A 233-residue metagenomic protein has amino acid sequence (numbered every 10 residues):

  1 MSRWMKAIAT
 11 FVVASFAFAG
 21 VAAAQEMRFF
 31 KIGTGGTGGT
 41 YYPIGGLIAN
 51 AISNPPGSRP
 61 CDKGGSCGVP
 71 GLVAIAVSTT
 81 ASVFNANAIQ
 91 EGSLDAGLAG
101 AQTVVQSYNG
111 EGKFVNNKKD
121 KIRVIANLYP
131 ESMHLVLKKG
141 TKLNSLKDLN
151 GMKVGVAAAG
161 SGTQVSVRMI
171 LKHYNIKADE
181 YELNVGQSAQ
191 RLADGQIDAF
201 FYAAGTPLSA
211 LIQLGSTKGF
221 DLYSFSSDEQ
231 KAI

Functional and structural regions predicted by a protein language model:
M1-F11: Bacterial N-terminal signal peptides that target proteins for export
F18-A24: Sec/Tat signal peptide C-region and signal peptidase I cleavage site
F29, I44, D62-K63, V73-G100 (+4 more regions): Mobile, glycine-rich extracellular loop/lid and propeptide segments that shape or gate substrate/ligand access
F29-G64, P130-D194: Bilobed "Venus flytrap"/periplasmic-binding protein-like clamshell domains and structurally analogous long
P55-L72, G110-N116: Short mixed-charge
D62-N87, A178-D194, G205-P207: Short helix-initiation/N-cap motifs at beta->coil->alpha
A101-T103, G112-K113, T141, K177-I233: Pocket-lining segment of extracytoplasmic ligand-binding domains
N116-L128: A structural signal for short loop-to-beta-strand junctions that line the ligand-binding cleft of periplasmic/secreted
